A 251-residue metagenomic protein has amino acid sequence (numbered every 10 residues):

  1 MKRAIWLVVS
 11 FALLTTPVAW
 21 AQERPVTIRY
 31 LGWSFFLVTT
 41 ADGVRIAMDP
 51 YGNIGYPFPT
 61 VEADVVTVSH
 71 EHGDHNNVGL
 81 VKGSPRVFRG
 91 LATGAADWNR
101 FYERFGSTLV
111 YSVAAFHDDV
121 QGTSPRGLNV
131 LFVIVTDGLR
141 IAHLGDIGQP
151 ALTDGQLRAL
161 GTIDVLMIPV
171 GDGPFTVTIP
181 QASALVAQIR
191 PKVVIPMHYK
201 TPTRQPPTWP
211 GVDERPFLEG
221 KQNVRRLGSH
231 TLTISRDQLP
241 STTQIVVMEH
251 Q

Functional and structural regions predicted by a protein language model:
M1-A4: Positively charged n-region of N-terminal signal peptides that target proteins for export
W6-T16: Bacterial N-terminal signal peptides
P17-A21: Sec/Tat signal peptide C-region and signal peptidase I cleavage site
Q22-V65, G73, R86-G161, V165 (+2 more regions): Core dinuclear metal-dependent hydrolase active-site scaffold
A63, D164-I168, I179-Y199: Proline-aspartate-enriched helix->loop->beta-strand connector
V65, S69-N76, L80-V81, H198: Histidine-centered divalent metal-coordination motifs
N76-N77, P150-T153, P174-P180, P202-W209: Extracytoplasmic/secreted cell-surface and envelope-processing proteins
N99, I189-Q251: Binuclear metal-ion centers of metallo-dependent hydrolases, dominated by the metallo-beta-lactamase
